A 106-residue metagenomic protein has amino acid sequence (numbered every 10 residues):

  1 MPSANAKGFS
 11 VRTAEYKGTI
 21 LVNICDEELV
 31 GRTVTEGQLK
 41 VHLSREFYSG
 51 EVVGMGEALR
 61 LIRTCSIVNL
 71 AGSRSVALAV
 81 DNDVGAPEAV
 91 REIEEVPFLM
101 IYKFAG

Functional and structural regions predicted by a protein language model:
P2-R60, S66, V90, G106: Conserved mixed alpha/beta catalytic, RNA-binding, or beta-rich assembly cores of soluble enzyme, regulatory
I67-G106: Short, compact, well-ordered microdomains
